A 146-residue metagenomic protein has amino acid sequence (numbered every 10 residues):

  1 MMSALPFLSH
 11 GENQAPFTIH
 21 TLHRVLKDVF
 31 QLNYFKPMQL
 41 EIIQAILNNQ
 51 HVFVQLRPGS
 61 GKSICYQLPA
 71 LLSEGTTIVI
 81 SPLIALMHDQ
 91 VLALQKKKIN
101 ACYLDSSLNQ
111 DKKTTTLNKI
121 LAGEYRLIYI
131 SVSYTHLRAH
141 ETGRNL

Functional and structural regions predicted by a protein language model:
M1-G11: Intrinsically disordered, low-complexity N-terminal extensions of nucleic-acid-metabolism proteins
A15-F53: Conserved pre-motif I regulatory segment
I43, Q67, T114-L117: Short hydrophobic/charged patches on amphipathic alpha-helices used for structural packing and interfaces
N48-F53, G75, Y125-R126: Pre-Walker A (Motif I) flank of P-loop NTPase domains
Q50-C65: Walker A/P-loop
S63-T76: Walker A/P-loop NTP-binding motif
I78, I84-Y129: Conserved nucleic-acid-binding Ia/Ib motif block in the N-terminal RecA-like helicase ATPase lobe
H136, E141-L146: Single conserved hydrophobic/aromatic residue that forms the stacking wall/gate of nucleotide- or nucleobase-binding
